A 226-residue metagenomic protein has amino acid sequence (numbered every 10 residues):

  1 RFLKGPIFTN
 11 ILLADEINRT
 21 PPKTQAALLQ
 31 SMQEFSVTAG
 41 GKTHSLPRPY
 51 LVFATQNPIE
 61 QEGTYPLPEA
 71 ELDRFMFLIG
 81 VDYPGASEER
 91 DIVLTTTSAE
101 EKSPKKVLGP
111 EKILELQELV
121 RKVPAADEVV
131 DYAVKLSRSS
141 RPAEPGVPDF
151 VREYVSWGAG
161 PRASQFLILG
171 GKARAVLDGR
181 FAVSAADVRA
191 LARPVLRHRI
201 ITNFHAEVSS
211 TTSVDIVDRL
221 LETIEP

Functional and structural regions predicted by a protein language model:
R1-I79: Conserved ASCE/P-loop NTPase catalytic core
F2, M32-E34, A39-G41, A54 (+8 more regions): Residue-level signal for pocket-adjacent positions within structured domains
N10, A14, P21-A26, P49-V52 (+9 more regions): Amphipathic alpha-helical transducer elements in NTP-driven molecular machines
S31-M32, E71, V93-T97, S137 (+2 more regions): Hydrophobic aliphatic residues
T64, L78-F150, L177-F181, A185 (+2 more regions): Conserved C-terminal "switch" segment of AAA+ ATPases
P142-P226: C-terminal engagement/docking regions of AAA+ P-loop ATPases
